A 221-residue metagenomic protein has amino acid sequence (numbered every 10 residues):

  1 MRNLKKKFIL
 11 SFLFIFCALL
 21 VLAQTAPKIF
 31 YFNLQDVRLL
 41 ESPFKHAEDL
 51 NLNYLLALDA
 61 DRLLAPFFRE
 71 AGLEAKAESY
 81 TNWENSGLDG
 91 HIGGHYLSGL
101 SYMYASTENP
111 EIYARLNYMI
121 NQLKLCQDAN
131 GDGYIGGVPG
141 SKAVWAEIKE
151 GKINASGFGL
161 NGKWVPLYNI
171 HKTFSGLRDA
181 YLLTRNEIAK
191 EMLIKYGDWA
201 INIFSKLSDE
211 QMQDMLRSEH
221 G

Functional and structural regions predicted by a protein language model:
M1-T25: Bacterial Sec-dependent N-terminal signal peptides
Q24-G221: Glycan-recognition and catalytic cores of secretory/periplasmic carbohydrate-active enzymes
